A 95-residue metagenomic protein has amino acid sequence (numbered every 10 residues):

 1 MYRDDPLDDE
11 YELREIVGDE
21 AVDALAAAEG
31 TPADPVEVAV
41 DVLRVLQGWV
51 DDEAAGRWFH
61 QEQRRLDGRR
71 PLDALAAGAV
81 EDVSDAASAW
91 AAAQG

Functional and structural regions predicted by a protein language model:
M1-G95: Non-transmembrane "mature" sequence context
